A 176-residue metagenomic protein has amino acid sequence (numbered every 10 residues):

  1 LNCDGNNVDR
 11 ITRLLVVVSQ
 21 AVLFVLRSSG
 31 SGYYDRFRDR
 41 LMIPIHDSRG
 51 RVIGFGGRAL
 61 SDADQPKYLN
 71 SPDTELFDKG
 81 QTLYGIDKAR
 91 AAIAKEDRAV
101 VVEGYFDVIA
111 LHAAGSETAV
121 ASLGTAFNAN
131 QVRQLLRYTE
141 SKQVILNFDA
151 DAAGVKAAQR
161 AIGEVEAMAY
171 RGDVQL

Functional and structural regions predicted by a protein language model:
L1-C3, Y34, D149-A153: Conserved short loop/turn motifs at secondary-structure junctions
D4-K142, A158: Phosphate-handling DNA/RNA-contact segment within nucleic-acid enzymes
F127-L176: Conserved phosphate-handling catalytic cores of large alpha/beta enzymes
